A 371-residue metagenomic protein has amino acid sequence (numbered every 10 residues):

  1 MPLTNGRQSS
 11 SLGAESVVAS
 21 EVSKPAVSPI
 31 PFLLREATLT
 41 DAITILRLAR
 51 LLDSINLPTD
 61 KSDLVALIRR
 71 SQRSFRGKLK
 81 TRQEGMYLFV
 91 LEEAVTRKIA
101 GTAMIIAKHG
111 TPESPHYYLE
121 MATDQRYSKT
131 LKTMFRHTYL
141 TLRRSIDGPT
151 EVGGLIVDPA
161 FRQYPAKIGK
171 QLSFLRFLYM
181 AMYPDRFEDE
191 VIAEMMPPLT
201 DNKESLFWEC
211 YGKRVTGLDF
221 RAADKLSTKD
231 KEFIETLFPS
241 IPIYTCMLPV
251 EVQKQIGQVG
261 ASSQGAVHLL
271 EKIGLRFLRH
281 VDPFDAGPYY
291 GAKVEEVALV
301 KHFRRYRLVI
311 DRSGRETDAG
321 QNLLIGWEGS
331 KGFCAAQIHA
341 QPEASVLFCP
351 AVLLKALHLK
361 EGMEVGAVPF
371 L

Functional and structural regions predicted by a protein language model:
V27-G77, R82-Y118: Short amphipathic alpha-helix that is part of the acyltransferase structural core
I99, G110, R144, F187-C334 (+1 more regions): Extended, composition-driven regions rather than compact fold-specific motifs
A107-G154, R221-A223: Conserved acyl-donor/pantetheine-binding loop and adjacent beta-alpha core of acyl/acetyltransferases and related
I146-Q163, L172: Internal, well-ordered domain-core segments that constitute the primary functional module of diverse proteins
Y164-Y179: Conserved acetyl-CoA-binding loop-helix of GNAT-fold acetyltransferases
Q337-G362: Short beta-strand-centered segments at strand-helix junctions
P369-L371: Short, charged beta-turn/beta-strand-edge "cap" motif at the junction between a beta-strand and an adjacent loop
